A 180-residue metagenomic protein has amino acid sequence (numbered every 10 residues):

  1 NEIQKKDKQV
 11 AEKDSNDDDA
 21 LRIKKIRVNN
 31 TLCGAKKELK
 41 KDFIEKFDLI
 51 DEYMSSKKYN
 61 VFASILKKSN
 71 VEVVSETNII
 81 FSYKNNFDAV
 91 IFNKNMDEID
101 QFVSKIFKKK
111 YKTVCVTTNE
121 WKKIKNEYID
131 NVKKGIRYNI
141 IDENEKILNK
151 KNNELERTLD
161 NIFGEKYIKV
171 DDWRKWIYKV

Functional and structural regions predicted by a protein language model:
N1-V180: Intrinsically disordered, low-complexity basic tails and flexible linkers associated with large NTP-driven
